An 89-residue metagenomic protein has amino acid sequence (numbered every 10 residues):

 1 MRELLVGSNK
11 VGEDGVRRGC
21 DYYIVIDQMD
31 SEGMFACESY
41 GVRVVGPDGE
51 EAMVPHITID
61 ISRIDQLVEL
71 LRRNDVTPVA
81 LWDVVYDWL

Functional and structural regions predicted by a protein language model:
M1, G12-D14, V44-G49, I61: Homeobox/homeodomain signature
M1-S39, L70: Short N-terminal "domain-start" leader segments that mark the transition from disordered tails or signal peptides into
G12-E13, M29, G46, R73-D75 (+1 more regions): Phox homology (PX) phosphoinositide-binding domain
S31-M53: A short, structured beta-strand/loop element
E50-L89: Mixed-charge, Lys/Arg-enriched low-complexity segments
